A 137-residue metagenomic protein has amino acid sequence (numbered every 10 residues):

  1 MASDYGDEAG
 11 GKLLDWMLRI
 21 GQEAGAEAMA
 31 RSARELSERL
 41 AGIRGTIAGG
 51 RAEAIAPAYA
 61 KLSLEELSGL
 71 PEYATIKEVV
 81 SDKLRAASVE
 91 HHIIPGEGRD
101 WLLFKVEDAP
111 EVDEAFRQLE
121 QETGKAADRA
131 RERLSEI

Functional and structural regions predicted by a protein language model:
M1-A87, I94-I137: Positively charged, small/polar-rich N-terminal and surface patches that mediate targeting and assembly and bind
